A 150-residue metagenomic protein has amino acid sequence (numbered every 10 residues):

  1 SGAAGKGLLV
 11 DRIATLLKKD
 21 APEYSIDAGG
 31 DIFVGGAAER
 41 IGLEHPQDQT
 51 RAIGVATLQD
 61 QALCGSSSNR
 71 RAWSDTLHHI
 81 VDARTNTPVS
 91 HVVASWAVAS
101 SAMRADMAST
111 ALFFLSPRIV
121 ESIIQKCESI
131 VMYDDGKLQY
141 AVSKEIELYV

Functional and structural regions predicted by a protein language model:
S1-V150: Mature catalytic core of soluble alpha/beta enzymes
